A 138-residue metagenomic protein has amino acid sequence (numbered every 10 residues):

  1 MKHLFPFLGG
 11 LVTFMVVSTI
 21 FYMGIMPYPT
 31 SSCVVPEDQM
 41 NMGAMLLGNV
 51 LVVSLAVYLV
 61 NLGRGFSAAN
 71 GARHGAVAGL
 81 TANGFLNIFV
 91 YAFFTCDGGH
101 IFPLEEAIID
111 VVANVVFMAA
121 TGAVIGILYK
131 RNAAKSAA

Functional and structural regions predicted by a protein language model:
M1-A138: Juxtamembrane/disordered regions of integral membrane proteins
